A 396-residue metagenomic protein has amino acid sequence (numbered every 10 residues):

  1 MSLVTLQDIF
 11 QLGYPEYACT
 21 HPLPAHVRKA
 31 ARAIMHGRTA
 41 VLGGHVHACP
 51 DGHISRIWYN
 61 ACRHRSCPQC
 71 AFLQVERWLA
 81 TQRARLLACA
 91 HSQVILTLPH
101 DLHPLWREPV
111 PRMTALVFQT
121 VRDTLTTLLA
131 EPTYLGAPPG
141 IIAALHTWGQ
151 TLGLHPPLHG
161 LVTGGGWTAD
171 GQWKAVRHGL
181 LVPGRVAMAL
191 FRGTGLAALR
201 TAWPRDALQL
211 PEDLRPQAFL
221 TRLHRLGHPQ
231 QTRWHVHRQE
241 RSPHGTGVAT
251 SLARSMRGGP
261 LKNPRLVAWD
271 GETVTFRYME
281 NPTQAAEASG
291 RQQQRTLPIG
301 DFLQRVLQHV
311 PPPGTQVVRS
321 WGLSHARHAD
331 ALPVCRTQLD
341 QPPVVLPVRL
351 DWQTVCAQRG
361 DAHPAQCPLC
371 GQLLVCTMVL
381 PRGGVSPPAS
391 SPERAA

Functional and structural regions predicted by a protein language model:
M1-A396: Beta->alpha loop/short-helix hinge microenvironment recognizer with preference for catalytic Tyr/His contexts
